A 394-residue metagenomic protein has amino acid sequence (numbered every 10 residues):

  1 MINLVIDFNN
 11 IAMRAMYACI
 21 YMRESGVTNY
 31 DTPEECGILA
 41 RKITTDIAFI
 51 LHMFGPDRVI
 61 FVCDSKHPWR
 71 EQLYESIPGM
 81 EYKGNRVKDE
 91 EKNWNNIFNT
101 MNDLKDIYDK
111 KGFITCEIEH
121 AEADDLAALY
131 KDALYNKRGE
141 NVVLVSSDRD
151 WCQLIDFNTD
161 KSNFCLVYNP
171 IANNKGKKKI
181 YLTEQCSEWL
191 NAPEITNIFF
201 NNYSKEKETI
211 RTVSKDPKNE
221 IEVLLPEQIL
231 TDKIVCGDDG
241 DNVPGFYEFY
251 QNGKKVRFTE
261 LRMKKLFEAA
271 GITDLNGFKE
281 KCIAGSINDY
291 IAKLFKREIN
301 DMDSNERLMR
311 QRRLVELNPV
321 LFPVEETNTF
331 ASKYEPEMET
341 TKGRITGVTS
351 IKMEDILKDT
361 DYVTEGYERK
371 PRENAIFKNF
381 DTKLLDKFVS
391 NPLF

Functional and structural regions predicted by a protein language model:
I2-V145, W151-E184, E316, F322-Y334 (+1 more regions): Noncatalytic, basic helical substrate-engagement surface that gates or grips nucleic-acid strands
D7, D148, L275-K279: A short amphipathic alpha-helix within small helical-bundle interaction modules
F49-C63, P78-K92, F113-I114, D132 (+1 more regions): Non-catalytic nucleic-acid-binding/docking modules located in mid-to-C-terminal regions of nucleic-acid enzymes
